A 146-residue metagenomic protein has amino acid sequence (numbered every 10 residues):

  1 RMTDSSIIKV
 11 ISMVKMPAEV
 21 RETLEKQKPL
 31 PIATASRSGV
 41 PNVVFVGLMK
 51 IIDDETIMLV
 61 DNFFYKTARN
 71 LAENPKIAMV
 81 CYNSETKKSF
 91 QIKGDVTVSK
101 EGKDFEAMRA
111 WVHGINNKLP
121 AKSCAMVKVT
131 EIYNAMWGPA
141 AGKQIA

Functional and structural regions predicted by a protein language model:
M2-A146: Binding-site signature for planar aromatic cofactors or substrates
